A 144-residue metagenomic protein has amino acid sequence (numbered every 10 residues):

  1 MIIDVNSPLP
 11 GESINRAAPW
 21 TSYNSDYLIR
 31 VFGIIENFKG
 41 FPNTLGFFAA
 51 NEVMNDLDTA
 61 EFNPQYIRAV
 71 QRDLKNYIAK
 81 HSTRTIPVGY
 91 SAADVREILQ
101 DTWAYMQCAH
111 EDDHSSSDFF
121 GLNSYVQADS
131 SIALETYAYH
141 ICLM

Functional and structural regions predicted by a protein language model:
M1-I2, G33-N43, M106-S115: Acidic (Asp/Glu)-rich catalytic clusters
M1-V5, L45-A49, V88-Y90, D118-L122: Hydrophobic faces of well-ordered beta-strands that scaffold small-molecule active sites in alpha/beta enzyme cores
S7-E36: Active-site-adjacent "subsite" loops/lids of carbohydrate-active enzymes
L9-A18, N43, N55-L57, R96-L99 (+1 more regions): Eukaryotic short linear interaction motifs
P19-D26, K39, T59-Y66: Extracytoplasmic/periplasmic, Sec-exported soluble proteins
I29-E36, P42, R68-R72, N76: Solvent-exposed, polar/charged alpha-helical surfaces in well-ordered, non-transmembrane soluble domains, broadly
F32-F62, G89-S91: Active-site groove signature of glycoside hydrolases
T59-M144: Noncatalytic carbohydrate-binding groove/subsite architecture in carbohydrate-active enzymes
